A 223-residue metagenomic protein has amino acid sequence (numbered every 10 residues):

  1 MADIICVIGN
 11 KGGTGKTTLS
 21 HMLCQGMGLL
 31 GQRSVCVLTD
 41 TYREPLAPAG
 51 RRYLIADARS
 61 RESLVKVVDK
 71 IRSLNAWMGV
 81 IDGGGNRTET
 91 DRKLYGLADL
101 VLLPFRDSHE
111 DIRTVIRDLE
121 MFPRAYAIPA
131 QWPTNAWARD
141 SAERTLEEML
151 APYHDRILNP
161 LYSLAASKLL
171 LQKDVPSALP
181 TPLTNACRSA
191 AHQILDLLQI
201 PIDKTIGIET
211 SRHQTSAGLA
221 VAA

Functional and structural regions predicted by a protein language model:
D3-T14, L19-V80, G84-R92, Q172: P-loop/Walker-type NTP enzyme "switch/lid" segment
G13-T14, R43-P45, E110, T134 (+1 more regions): Flexible, glycine-rich phosphate/dinucleotide-binding loops and adjacent beta-alpha linkers at cofactor/substrate
H21, Q25-L29, E120, D196 (+1 more regions): Short, well-ordered alpha-helices that flank and scaffold nucleotide-derived cofactor binding pockets
R51-I55, E120-M121, R144-L146, P176-S177: Short, hinge-like loop/turn segments at secondary-structure boundaries
I81-N159: Conserved catalytic-core segment of NTP-binding enzymes
P133, L146-L179, Q193: Beta-strand-loop-alpha "switch" segments that mediate conformational coupling across diverse proteins
P176-A223: NTP-binding/hydrolysis catalytic cores, primarily Walker-type P-loop NTPases
